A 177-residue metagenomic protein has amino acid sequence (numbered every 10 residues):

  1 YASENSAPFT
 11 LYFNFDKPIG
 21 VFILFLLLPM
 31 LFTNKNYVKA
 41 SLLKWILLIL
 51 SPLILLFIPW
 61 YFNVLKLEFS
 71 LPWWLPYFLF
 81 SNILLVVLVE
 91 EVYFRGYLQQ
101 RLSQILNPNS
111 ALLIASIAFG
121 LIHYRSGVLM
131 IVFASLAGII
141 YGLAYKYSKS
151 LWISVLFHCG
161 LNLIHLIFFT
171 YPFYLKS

Functional and structural regions predicted by a protein language model:
Y1-V86: Juxtamembrane helix-loop-helix connectors linking adjacent transmembrane helices in multi-pass membrane enzymes
E4-A7, Y37-V38, P72-P76, E90-Q99 (+1 more regions): Short juxtamembrane and helix-loop transition motifs at transmembrane-helix boundaries in membrane proteins
L28, F57, I83, I117-L121 (+2 more regions): Alpha-helical transmembrane segments of multipass membrane proteins
K35, V64-F69, Y124, V128 (+1 more regions): Transmembrane helix-loop junctions in multipass membrane proteins, especially transporters and channels
L42-L43, L102-N109: Membrane interface segments of multi-pass transport proteins and intramembrane proteases
S51-L56, A111-H123: Small-polar-interrupted transmembrane alpha-helices in polytopic inner-membrane proteins
L88, N109-S116, V128-S177: Functionally important transmembrane alpha-helices
G96-Q104, I167-T170: Membrane-interfacial alpha-helical segments at the cytosolic side of multi-pass membrane proteins
